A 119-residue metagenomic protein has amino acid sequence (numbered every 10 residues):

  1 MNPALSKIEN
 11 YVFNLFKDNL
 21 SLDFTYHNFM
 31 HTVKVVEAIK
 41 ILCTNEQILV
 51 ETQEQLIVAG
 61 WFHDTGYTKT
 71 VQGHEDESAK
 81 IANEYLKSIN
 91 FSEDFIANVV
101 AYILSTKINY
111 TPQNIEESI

Functional and structural regions predicted by a protein language model:
M1-K7: Non-catalytic interface/linker regions that flank or bridge core catalytic/transmembrane domains
P3, S92-I119: Histidine/acidic-rich helix-loop-helix segments that form or flank divalent-metal centers in metalloenzyme catalytic
I8-K40, W61-T68: Active-site flanking loop/helix segments enriched in acidic
D23-Q55, A82-I89: Alpha-helical phosphate/pyrophosphate-handling elements in metalloenzyme active cores
V35, E51-K69, H74, S78 (+1 more regions): His-Asp-centered metal-binding catalytic motifs of divalent-metal-dependent phosphohydrolases/nucleases
E46, T68-Q72, I89, E93 (+1 more regions): Amphipathic alpha-helical interaction segments
E77-E84, I119: Short alpha-helical linear motifs
